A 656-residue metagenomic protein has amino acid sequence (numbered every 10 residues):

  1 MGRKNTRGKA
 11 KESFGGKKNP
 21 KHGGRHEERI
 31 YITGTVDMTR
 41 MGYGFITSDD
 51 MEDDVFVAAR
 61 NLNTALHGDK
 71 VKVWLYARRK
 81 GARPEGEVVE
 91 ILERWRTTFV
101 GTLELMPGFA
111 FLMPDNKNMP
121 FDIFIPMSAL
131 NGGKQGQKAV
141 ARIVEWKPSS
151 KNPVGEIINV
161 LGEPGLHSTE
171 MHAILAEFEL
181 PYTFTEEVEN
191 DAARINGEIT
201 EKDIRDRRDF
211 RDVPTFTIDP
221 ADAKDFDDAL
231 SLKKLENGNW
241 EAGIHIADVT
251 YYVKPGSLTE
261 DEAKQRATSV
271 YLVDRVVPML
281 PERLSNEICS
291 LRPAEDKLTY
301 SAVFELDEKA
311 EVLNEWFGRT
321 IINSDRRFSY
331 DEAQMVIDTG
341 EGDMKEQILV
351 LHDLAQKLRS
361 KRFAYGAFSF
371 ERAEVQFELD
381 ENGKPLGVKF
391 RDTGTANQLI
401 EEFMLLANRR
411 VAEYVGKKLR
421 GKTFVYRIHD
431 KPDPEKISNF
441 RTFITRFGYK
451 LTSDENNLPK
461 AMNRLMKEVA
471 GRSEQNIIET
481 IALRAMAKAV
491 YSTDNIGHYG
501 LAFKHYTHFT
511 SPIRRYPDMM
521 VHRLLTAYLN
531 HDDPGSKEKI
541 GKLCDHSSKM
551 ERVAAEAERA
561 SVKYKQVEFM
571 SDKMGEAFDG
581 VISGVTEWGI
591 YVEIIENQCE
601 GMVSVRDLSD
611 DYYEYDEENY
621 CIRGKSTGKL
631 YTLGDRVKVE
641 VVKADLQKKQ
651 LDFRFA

Functional and structural regions predicted by a protein language model:
M1-I246, T250-D296, F328, C621-I622 (+2 more regions): Charge-lined substrate channels and their catalytic hotspots, especially those that engage the 3′ end of RNA
V140, E145-K147, A173-L180, E187-Y613 (+3 more regions): Electropositive polyanion-binding surfaces
L161, R654-A656: Short beta-strand-to-coil "C-cap" segments at the C-terminal boundary of structured domains/repeats, marking
